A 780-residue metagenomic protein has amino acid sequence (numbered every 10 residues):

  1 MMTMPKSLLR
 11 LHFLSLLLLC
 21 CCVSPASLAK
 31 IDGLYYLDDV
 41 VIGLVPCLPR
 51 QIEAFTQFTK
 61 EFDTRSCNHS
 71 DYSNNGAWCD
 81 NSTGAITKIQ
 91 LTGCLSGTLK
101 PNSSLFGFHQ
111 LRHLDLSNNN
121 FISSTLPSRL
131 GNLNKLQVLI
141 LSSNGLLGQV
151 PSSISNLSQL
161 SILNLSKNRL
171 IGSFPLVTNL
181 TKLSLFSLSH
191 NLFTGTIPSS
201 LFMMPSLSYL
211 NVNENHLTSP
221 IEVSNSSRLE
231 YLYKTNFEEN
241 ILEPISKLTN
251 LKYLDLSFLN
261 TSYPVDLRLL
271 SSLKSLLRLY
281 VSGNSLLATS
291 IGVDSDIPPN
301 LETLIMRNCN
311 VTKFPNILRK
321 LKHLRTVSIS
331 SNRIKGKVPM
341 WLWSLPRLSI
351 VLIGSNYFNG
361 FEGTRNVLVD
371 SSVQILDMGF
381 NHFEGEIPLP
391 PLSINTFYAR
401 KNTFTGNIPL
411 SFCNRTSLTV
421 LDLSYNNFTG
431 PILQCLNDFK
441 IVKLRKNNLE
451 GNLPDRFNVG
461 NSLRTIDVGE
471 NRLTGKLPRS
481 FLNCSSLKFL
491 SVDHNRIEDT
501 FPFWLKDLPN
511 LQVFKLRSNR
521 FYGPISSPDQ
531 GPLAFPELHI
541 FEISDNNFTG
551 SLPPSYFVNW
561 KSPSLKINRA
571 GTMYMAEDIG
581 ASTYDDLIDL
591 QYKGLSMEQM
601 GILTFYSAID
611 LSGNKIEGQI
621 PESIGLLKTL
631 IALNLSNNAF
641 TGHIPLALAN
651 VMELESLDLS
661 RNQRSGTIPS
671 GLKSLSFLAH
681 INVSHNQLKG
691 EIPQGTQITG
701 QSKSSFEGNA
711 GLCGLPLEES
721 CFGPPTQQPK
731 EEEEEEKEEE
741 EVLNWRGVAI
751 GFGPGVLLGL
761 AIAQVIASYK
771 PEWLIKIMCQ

Functional and structural regions predicted by a protein language model:
M1-Q780: Plant-biased, solvent-exposed loop and capping regions within N-terminal extracellular ligand-binding ectodomains
